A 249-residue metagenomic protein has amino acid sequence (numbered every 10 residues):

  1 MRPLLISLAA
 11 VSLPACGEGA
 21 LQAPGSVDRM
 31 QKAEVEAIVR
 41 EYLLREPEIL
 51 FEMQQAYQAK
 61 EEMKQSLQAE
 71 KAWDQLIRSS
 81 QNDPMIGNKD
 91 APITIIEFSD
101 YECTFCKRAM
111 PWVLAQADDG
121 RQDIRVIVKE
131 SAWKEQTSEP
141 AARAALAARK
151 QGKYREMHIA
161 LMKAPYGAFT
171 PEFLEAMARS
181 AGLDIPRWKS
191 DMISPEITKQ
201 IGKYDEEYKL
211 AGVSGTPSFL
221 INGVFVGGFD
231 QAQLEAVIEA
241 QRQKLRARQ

Functional and structural regions predicted by a protein language model:
M1-S7: Sec-dependent signal peptide recognition, specifically the positively charged N-region followed immediately by
L8, D90, F98: Flanking scaffold residues of small Cys/His-coordinated metal-binding clusters
A10, A15-D74: N-terminal targeting signals for export/organelle localization
G17-K32, E36, A176-Q249: C-terminal cap of thioredoxin/glutaredoxin-like
R29-A33, L44, T104-K107, E135-E139 (+4 more regions): Soluble non-cytosolic domains of exported or imported proteins
A59-K60, A164-G167, S180, P195-T198: A short structural micro-motif
L76-I93, D118: A short beta-strand-turn-helix
I96, Y101, K107-R179, L183-D184 (+5 more regions): Structural alpha/beta surface segment adjacent to cysteine/selenocysteine redox centers across thiol/disulfide enzymes
